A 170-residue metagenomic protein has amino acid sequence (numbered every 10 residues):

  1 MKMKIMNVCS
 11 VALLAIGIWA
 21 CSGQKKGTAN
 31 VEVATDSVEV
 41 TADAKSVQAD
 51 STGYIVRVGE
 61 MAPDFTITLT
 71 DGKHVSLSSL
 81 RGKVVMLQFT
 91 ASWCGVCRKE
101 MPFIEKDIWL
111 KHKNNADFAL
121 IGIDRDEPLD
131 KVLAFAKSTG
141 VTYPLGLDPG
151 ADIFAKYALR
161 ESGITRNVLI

Functional and structural regions predicted by a protein language model:
K2-A62: N-terminal targeting signals for export/organelle localization
A62-P63, V85, I164-T165: Short loop/turn microsegments at loop-to-beta-strand junctions
V75-R98: Short active-site neighborhood of thiol/selenol oxidoreductases, capturing the structured segment around
K83-V84, K99-G122, K137: Conserved helix-turn-beta segment immediately C-terminal to the redox Cys motif in thioredoxin-like folds
L87, I121-I123, V168: Conserved hydrophobic packing residues within short motifs/helices of P-loop NTPase cores of ABC-family ATPases
A116-L129, V141-A151: Thiol-based oxidoreductase modules, predominantly thioredoxin-like and allied folds used for disulfide exchange
F135-T142, D148-I170: Thiol/disulfide oxidoreductase modules built on the thioredoxin-like
